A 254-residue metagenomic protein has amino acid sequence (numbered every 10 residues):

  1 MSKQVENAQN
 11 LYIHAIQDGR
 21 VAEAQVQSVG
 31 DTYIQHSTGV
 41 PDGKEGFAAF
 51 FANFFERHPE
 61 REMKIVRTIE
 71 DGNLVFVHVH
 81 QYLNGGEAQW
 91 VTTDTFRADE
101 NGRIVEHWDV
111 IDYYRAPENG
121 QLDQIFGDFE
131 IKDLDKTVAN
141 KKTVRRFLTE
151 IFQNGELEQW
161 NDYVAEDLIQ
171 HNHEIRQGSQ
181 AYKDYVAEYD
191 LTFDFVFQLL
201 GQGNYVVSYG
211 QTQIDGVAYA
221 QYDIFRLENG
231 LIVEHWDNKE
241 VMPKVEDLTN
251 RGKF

Functional and structural regions predicted by a protein language model:
M1-F254: C-terminal and inter-domain tail/linker signature
